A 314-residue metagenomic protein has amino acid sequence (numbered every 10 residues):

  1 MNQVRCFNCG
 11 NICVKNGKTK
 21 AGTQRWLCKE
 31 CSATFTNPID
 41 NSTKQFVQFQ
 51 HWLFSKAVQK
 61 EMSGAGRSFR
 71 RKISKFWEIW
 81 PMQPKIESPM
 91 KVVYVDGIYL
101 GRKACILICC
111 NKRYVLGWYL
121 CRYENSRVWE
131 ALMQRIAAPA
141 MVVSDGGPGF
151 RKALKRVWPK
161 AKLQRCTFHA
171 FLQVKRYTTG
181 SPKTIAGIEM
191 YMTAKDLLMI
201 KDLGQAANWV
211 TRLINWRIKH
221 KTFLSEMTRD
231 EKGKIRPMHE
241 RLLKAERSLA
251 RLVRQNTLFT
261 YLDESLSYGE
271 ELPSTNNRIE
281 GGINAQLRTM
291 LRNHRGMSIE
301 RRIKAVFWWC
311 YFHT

Functional and structural regions predicted by a protein language model:
N2, F7-V14, T19-V93, G97-G101: Short, positively charged, Gly/Tyr-enriched micro-motifs that form contact patches at catalytic or ligand/partner
C13, C28, F69, D96 (+5 more regions): Mobile genetic element proteins and their domesticated derivatives, centered on retroelements and DNA transposons
R25, S32, T36-Q48, M141-G147 (+2 more regions): Acidic/histidine-rich catalytic cores and adjacent linkers of DNA breakage/strand-transfer/modification proteins
T34, G66-K160: RNase H-like nuclease fold core
V93, C166, N277-R278: Short conserved micro-motifs on helix faces and helix-strand junctions that flank and scaffold key functional residues
A104, A153, Y177, R288-T289: Short, function-defining helix-loop hinge/capping sites that tune catalysis or transport
D145-A194: Conserved beta-strand -> loop -> alpha-helix junction used to position metal-binding or nucleic-acid-contacting
